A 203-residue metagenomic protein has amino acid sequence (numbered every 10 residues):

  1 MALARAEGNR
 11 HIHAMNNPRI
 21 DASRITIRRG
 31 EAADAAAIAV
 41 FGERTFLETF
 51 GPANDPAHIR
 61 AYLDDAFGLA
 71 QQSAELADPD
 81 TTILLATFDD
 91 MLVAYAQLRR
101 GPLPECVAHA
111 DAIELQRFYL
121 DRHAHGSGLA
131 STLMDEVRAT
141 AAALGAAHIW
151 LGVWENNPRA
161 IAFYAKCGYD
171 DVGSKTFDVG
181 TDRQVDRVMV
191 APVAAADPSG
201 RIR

Functional and structural regions predicted by a protein language model:
N17-D21, R29-A35, V40-H125, S131-E136 (+5 more regions): Acetyl-CoA-dependent GNAT
T81, Q184-V188: Short hydrophobic/aromatic beta-strand or adjacent loop that forms the aromatic wall/cage of a ligand/substrate-binding
A147, D170: Short acidic/polar active-site loop segments enriched in Thr and Asp
L151-I161, D178-R183: Conserved beta-strand-loop-alpha-helix junction that forms the acyl-donor binding cleft
Y164, Y169: Conserved active-site tyrosine of GNAT-family acetyltransferases
